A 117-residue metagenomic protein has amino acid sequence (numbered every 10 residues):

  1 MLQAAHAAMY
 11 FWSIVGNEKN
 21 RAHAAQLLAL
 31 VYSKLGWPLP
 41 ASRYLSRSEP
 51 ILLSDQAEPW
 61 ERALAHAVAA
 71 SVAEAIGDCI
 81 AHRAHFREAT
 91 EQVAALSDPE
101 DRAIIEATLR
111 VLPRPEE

Functional and structural regions predicted by a protein language model:
H6-S13, S46-S54, R87-D98: Amphipathic alpha-helical segments of tetratricopeptide repeats
H23, L64, A103-A107: Residue register of alpha-helical TPR repeats
